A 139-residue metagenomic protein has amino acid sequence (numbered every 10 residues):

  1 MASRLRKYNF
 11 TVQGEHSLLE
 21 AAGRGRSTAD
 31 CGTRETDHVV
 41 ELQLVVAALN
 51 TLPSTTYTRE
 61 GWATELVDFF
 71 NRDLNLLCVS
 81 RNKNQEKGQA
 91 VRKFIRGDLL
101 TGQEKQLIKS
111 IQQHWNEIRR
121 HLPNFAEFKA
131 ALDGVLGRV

Functional and structural regions predicted by a protein language model:
M1-V91: Betabetaalpha-Me/HNH-type nuclease active-site subdomain
R81-V139: C-terminal, well-folded lobe of enzymatic/effector domains
